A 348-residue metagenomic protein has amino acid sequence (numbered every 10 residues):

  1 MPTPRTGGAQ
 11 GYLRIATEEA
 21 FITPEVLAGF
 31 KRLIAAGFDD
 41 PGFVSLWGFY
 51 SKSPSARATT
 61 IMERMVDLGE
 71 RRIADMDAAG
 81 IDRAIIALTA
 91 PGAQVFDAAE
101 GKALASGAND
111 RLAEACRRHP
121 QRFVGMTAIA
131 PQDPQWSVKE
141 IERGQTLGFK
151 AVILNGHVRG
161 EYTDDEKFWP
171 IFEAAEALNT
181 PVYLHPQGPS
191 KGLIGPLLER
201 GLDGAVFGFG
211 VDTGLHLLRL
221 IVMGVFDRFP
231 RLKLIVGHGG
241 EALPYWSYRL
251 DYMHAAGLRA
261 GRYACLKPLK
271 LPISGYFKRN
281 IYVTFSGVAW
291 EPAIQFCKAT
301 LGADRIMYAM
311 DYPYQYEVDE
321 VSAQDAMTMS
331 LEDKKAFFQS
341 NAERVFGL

Functional and structural regions predicted by a protein language model:
M1-L348: Helix-coil boundary/capping segments in enzymes
